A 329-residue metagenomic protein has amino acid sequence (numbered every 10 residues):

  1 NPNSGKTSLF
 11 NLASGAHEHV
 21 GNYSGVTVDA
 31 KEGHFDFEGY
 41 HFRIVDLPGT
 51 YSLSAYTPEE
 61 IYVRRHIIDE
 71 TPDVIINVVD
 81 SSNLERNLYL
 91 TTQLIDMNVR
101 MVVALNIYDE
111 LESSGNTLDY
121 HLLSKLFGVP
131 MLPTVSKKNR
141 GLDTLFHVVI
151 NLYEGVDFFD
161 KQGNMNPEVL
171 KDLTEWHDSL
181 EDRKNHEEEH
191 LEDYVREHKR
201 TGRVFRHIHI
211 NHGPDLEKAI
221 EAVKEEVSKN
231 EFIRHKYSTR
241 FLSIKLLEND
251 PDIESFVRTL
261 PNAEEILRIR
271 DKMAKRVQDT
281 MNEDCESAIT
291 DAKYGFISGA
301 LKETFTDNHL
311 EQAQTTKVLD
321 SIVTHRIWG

Functional and structural regions predicted by a protein language model:
N1-A55, D69-E70, V74: Conserved G1/Walker A P-loop phosphate-binding module
L9-F10, V28, D46, V63 (+5 more regions): Residue-level signature of catalytic and energy-coupling elements of molecular machines, predominantly ATP/GTP-dependent
S14, S52, I67-I68, I95 (+3 more regions): Signal for well-folded cores of large energy- and translation-related assemblies
G33-G39, Y62-L132: Conserved C-terminal guanine-recognition region of P-loop GTPase G domains, centered on the G4
A55-Y62: Glycine-rich, highly charged phosphate/nucleotide-binding loops
V63, F305-I322: Cytosolic juxtamembrane amphipathic/interface segments immediately preceding and feeding into a transmembrane helix
V102, E112-L310: Alpha-helical transmembrane helix bundles of large polytopic membrane transport and channel proteins
E286, V318-G329: Hydrophobic alpha-helical transmembrane segments
